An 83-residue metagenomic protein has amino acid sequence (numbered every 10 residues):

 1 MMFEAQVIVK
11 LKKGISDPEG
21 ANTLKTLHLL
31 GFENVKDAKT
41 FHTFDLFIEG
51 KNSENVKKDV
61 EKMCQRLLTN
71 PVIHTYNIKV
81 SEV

Functional and structural regions predicted by a protein language model:
M1-V83: Long, contiguous binding/interaction regions
